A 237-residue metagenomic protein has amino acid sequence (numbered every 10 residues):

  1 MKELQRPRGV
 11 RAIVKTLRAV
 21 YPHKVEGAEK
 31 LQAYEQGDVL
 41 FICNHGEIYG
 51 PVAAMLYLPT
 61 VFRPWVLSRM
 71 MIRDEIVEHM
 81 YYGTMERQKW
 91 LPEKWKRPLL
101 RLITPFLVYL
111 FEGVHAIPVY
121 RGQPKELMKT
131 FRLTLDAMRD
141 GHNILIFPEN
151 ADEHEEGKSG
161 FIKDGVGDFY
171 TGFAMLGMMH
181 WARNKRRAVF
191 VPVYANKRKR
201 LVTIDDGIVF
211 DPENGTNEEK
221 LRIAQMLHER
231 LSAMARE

Functional and structural regions predicted by a protein language model:
M1, A12, T16-A19, D140 (+1 more regions): Soluble, non-transmembrane catalytic domains of enzymes that act on hydrophobic metabolites at membranes
A12-K15, F106-L110, L176, M226 (+1 more regions): Amphipathic alpha-helical segments that form well-ordered structural scaffolds and often line/cohere around active
I13-E47: Helix-to-loop junction immediately C-terminal to a conserved catalytic motif
A19-V20, G37, G113-V114, D140-G141: Structured helix-beta-strand junction loops
V25-A28, T104, M128-F131: Structural motif corresponding to alpha-helix initiation and N-cap regions
E35-R121: Catalytic core of membrane glycerolipid acyltransferases/transacylases, capturing the structured, soluble-facing
R121-E237: Non-catalytic C-terminal accessory region of glycerolipid acyltransferases and related lyso-lipid remodeling enzymes
